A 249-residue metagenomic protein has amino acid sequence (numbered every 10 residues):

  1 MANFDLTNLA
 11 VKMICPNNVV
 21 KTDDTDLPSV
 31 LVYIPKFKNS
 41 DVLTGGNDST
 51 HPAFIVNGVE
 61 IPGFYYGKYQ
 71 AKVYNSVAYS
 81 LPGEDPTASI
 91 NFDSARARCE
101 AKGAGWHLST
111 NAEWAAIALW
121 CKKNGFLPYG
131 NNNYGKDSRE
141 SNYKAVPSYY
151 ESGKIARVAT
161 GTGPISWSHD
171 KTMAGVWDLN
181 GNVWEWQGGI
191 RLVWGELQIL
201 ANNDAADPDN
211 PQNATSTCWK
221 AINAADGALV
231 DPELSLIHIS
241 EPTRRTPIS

Functional and structural regions predicted by a protein language model:
M1-V19: Charged, compositionally biased non-catalytic regions
V11-P16, T44-T50, W167, H238: Short amphipathic alpha-helical surface micro-motifs
K21-W106, W194-L234: Extracellular adhesion/carbohydrate-recognition regions
S49-D178: Short aromatic-cysteine micro-motif
Y74, I117-L119, E185, L192 (+1 more regions): Active-site-proximal flexible loops/turns
E113, E185, E241: Acidic-residue sensor for enzyme active/binding pockets
G125, S138-S141, P147-V158, G163-H169 (+1 more regions): Glycine- and acidic-residue-rich phosphate-binding/metal-coordinating active-site segment common to enzymes that handle
I237-P242, T246-I248: Single conserved hydrophobic/aromatic residue that forms the stacking wall/gate of nucleotide- or nucleobase-binding
